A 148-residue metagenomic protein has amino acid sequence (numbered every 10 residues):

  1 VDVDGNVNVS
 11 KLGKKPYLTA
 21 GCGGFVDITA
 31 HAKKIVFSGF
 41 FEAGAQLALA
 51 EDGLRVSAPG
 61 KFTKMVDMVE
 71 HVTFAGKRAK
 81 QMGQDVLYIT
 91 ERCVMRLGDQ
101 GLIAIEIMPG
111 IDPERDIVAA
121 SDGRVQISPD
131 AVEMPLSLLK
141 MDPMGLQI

Functional and structural regions predicted by a protein language model:
V1-M144: Conserved phosphate- and dinucleotide-binding cores of soluble alpha/beta proteins, encompassing both enzyme active
L146-I148: Short, low-order "capping/linker" segments at domain edges
